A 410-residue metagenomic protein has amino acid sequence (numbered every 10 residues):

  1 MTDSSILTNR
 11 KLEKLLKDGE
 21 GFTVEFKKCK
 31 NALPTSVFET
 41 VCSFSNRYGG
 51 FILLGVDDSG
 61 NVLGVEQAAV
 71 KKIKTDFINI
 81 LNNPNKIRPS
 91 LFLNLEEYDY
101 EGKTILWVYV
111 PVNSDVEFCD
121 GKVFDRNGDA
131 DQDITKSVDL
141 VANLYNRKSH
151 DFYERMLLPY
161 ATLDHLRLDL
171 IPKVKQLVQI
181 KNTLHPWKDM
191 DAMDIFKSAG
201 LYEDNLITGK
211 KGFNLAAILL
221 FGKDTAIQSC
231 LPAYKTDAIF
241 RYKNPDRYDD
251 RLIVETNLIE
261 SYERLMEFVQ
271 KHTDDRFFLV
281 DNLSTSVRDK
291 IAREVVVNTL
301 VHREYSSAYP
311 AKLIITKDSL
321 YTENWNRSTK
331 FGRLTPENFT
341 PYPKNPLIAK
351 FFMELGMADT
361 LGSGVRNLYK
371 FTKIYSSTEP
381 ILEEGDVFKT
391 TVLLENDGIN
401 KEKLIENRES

Functional and structural regions predicted by a protein language model:
M1-I52, V56-L106, N113-C119, F221 (+1 more regions): Polybasic/polar functional segments that serve as interface/processing modules
T2, I314, K373-I374, T378 (+2 more regions): Short, low-complexity, charged/polar intrinsically disordered tails
I6-L7, D129-Y309, I315-D318, N326-P341 (+2 more regions): Active-site helix-to-loop segments that bind/position phosphate- or nucleotide-bearing substrates and donors across
V24-K27, S59-E66, V123, M156-Y160 (+4 more regions): Short hinge/gating elements
F51, N61, S319-Y321, V387-K389: Structural motif
R88-L163, S306-P310, G362, Y375-K389 (+1 more regions): Intrinsically disordered, low-complexity regulatory tails
L320-G356, E395-R408: Glycine-rich/acidic phosphate-handling loop/turn and adjacent ATP-lid/helix of nucleotide-binding kinase/ATPase domains
K350-S363, Y369-K373: C-terminal amphipathic alpha-helical segment
